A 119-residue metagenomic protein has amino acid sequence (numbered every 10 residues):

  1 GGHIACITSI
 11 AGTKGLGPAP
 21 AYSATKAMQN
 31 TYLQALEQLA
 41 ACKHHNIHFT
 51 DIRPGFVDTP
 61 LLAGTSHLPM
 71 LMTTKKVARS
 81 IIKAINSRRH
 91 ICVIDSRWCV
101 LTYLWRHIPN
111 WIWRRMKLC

Functional and structural regions predicted by a protein language model:
C6, T50: Rossmann-fold scaffold of SDR-type NAD(P)-dependent oxidoreductases
S9: Residue(s) in the substrate-gating loop at a strand-loop-helix junction that position the organic substrate next
K14, A35-I47: Active-site-adjacent segment of SDR/Rossmann-fold oxidoreductases
K14-P20: Active-site loop immediately N-terminal to the catalytic Tyr-X3-Lys motif of short-chain dehydrogenase/reductase
T25: Active-site helix of classical SDR
M28-A40, I52: Hydrophobic alpha-helix immediately C-terminal to the catalytic Tyr-X-X-X-Lys motif of short-chain
D51, S66-T102: C-terminal helical subdomain
P54-G64: Short, flexible catalytic-loop segment of classical short-chain dehydrogenase/reductase
